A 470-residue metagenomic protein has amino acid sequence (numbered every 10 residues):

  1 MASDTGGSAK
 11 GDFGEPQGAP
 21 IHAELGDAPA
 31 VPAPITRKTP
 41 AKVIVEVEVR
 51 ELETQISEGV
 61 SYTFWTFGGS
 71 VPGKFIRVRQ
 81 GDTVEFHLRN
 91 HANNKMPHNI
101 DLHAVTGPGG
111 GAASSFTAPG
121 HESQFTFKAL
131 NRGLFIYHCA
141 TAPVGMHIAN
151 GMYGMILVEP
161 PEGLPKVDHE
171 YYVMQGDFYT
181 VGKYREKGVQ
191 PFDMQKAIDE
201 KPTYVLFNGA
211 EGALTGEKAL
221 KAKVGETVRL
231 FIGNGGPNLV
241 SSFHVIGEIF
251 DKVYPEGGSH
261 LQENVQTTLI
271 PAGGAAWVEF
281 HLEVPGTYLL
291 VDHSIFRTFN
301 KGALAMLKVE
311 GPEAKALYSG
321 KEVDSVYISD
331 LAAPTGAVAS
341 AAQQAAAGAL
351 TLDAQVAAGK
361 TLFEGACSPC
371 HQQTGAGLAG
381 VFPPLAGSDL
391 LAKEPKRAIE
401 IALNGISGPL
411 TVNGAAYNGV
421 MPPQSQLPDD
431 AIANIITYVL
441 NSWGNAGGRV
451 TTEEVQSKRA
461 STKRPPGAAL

Functional and structural regions predicted by a protein language model:
M1-T361, A379: Copper-binding active sites and cupredoxin-like electron-transfer domains, recognizing His/Cys-rich ligand loops
R89-N93, V144, L157-P161, E364 (+5 more regions): Sec-exported extracytoplasmic/periplasmic mature domains
A140-P143, F178, C370-L378, L403 (+2 more regions): Detector for the c-type heme attachment site
A149-V167, K301-L307, L385-D430, N434: Extended, polar beta-sheet/loop recognition surfaces of beta-rich domains that mediate binding to diverse ligands
V338-A354, K360, V412-L470: Flexible coil segments in periplasmic/lumen-exposed cytochrome c-class electron-transfer proteins
L352-L378, G387, L391-N404: Sequence/structural segment immediately N-terminal to covalent heme-attachment motifs in c-type and related
V381-P383: C-terminal structural cap/anchor segments
